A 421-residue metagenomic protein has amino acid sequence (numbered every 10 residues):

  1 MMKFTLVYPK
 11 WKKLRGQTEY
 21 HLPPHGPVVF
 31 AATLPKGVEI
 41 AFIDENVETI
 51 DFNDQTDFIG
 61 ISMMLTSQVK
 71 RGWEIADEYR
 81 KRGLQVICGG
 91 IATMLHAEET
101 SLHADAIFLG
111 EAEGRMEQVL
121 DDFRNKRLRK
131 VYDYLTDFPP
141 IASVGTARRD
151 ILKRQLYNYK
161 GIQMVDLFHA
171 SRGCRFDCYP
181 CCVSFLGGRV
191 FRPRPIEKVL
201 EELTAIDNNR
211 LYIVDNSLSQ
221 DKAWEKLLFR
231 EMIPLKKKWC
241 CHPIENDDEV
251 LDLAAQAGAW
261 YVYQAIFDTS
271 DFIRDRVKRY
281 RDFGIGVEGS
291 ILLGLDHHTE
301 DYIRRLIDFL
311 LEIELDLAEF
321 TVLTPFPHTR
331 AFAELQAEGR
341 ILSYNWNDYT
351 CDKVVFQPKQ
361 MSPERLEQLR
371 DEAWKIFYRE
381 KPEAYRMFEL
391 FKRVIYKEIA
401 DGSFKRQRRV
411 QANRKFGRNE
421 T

Functional and structural regions predicted by a protein language model:
M2-A205: Acidic, low-complexity intrinsically disordered segments
M2-L6, K36-F42, D54-D57, K81 (+5 more regions): Radical SAM enzyme core and accessory elements
P9, K13, L95-E99, F176 (+4 more regions): Flexible glycine/acidic-rich beta-alpha junction loops that bind and position SAM and/or redox cofactors in anaerobic
T33, G37, E78, R82 (+12 more regions): Alpha-helical structural signal in soluble globular domains
T56-L65, K226-M232, Y302-L315, F377-Y378: Short, electropositive alpha-helical surface patch
I61, C88, L109, I213-D215 (+3 more regions): Conserved beta-strand positions
E99-Q118, A255-Q264, R305-F320: Structural recognition of alpha->loop->beta junctions
T146-L295, T299-D308: Radical SAM [4Fe-4S] cluster-binding motif and immediate context
